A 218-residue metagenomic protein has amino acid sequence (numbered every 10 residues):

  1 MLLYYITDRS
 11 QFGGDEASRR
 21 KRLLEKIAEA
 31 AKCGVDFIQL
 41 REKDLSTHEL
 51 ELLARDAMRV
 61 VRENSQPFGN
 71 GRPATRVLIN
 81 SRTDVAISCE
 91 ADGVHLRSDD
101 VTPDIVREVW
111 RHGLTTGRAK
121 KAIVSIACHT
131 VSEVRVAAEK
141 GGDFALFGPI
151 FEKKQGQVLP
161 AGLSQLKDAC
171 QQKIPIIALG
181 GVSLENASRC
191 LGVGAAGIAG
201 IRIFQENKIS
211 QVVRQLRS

Functional and structural regions predicted by a protein language model:
M1-R111, K120-F144, P160, D168 (+3 more regions): Conserved N-terminal beta1-alpha1 strand-loop-helix module at the mouth
T116-R118: Intrinsically disordered, low-complexity segments enriched in serine/threonine/proline/glycine and often basic
G148: Flexible, gly/ser-rich surface segments that form the specificity/activation loops bordering the active-site cleft
Q155-V158: Glycine/threonine-rich flexible loop motifs
A195-G197: Internal alpha/beta core interface subdomains
